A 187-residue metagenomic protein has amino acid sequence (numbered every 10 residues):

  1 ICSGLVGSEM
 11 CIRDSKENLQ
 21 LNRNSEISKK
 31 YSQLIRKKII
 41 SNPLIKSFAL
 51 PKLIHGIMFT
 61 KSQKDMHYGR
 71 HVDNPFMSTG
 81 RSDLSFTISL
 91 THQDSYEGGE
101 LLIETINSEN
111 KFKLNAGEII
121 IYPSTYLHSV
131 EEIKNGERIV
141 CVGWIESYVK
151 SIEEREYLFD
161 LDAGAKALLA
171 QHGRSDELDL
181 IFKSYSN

Functional and structural regions predicted by a protein language model:
I1-G7, C11: Single conserved hydrophobic/aromatic residue that forms the stacking wall/gate of nucleotide- or nucleobase-binding
E9-I39: A structured, charge-rich N-terminal accessory region that forms the first stable segment of a protein and links
I12-L19, G56-K61, D179-N187: Amphipathic alpha-helical surface "interface" segments used for docking/oligomerization or membrane association within
S25, N42, S175-L178: Serine-centered coil/turn micro-motif
S32-I39, T87-S89, L158-L161: Short, Φ-rich (hydrophobic/aromatic) sequence segments
I35-P43, A165-L168: Hydrophobic, Leu/Ile/Phe/Ala-enriched alpha-helical segments that form helix-helix packing faces
L44-F159: Catalytic core of non-heme Fe(II) oxygenases with the double-stranded beta-helix
V149-S186: Charged/polar low-complexity intrinsically disordered segments, enriched in acidic residues
